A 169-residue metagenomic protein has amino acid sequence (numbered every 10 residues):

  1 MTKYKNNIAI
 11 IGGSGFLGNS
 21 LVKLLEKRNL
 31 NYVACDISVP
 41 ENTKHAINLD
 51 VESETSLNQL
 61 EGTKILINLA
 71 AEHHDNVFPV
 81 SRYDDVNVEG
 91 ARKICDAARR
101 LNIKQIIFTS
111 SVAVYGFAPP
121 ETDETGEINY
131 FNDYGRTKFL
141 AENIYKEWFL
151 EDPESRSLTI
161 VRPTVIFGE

Functional and structural regions predicted by a protein language model:
N7-R28: N-terminal Rossmann NAD(P)H-binding glycine-rich loop of SDR-like oxidoreductase domains
I11, C35, L66-A70, I106-V112 (+1 more regions): SDR active-site strand-loop-helix element
D36-T55: Adenosine-cofactor binding site in Rossmann-like domains, unifying the SAM/SAH pocket of S-adenosylmethionine-dependent
V51-E89, K93, A97, Y115: NAD(P)H-binding glycine-rich loop region in Rossmannoid oxidoreductase-like domains and their noncatalytic homologs
V86-A91, I107, T137-K138: Short alpha-helix in the Rossmann-fold core of NAD(P)-dependent oxidoreductases
K93-D133, T159: Conserved Rossmann-fold NAD(P)-dependent oxidoreductase catalytic core, especially the SDR/UDP-sugar
Y115-G116, R156-E169: Flexible, glycine-rich beta-alpha linker
N132-T159: Active-site Tyr-X1-5-Lys
